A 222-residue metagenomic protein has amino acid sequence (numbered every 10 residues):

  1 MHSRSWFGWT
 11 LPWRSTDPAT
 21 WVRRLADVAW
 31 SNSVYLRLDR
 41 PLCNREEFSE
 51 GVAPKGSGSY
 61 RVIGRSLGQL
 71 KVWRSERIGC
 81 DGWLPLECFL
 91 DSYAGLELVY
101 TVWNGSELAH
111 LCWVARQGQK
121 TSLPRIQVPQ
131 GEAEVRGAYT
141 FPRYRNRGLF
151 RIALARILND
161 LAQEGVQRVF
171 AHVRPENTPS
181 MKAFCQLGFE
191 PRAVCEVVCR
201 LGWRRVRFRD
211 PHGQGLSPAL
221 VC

Functional and structural regions predicted by a protein language model:
M1-C88: Acyl-donor-binding surface of acyltransferase catalytic domains
I78-E132, R136-P142, A155: A conserved beta-strand-loop-helix scaffold within acyl/acetyltransferase catalytic domains
G137-T140, N146-Q163, R168, K182-Q186: Conserved acetyl-CoA-binding loop-helix of GNAT-fold acetyltransferases
A162, P179, L201-W203: Short secondary-structure boundary/hinge segments and terminal tails
V169-V173: Conserved hydrophobic beta-strand within the GNAT/NAT acetyltransferase core sheet that lines the active-site cleft
P175-A193: Conserved active-site alpha-helix within GNAT-family acetyltransferase domains
E190-R205: Conserved catalytic-core motifs of GNAT/GCN5-like acyltransferases
G202-C222: Charge-rich, low-complexity intrinsically disordered segments
